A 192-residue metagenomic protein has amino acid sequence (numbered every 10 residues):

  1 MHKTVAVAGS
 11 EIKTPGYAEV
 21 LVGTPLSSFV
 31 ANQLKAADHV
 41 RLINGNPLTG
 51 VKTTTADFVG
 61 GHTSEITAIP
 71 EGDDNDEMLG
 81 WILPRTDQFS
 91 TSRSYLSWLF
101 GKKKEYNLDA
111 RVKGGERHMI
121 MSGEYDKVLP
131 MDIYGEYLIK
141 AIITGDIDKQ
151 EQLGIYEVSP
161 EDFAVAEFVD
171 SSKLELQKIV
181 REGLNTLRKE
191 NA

Functional and structural regions predicted by a protein language model:
M1-A192: Redox cofactor-anchoring modules in respiratory/redox and cofactor-processing assemblies
